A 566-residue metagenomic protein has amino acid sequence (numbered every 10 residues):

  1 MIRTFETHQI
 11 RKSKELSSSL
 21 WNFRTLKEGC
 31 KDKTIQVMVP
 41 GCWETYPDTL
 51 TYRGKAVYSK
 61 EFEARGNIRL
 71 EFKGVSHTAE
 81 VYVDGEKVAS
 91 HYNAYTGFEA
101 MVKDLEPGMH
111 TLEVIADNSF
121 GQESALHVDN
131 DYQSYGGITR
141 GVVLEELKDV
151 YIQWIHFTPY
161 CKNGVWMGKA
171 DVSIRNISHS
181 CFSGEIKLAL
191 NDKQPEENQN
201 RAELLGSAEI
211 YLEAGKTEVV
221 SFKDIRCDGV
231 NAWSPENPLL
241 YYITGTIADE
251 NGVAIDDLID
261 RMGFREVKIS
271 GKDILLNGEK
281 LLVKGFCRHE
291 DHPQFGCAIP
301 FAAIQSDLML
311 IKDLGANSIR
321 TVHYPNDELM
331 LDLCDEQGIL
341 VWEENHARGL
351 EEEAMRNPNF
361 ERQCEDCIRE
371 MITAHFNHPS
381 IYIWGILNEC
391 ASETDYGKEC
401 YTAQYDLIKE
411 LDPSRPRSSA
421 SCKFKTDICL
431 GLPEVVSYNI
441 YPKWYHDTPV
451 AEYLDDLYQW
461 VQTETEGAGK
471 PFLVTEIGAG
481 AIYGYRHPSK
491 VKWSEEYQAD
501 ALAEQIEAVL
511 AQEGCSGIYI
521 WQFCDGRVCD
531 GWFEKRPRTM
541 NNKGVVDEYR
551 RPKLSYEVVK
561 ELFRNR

Functional and structural regions predicted by a protein language model:
M1-E44, I115, G121, P195-Q199: Accessory carbohydrate-binding/adhesion or oligomerization-edge regions at the termini of glycan-active proteins
R3-T7, E15, R24-E28, R53-W154 (+2 more regions): Accessory beta-strand-rich segments of carbohydrate-active enzymes
S13-T25, V75, S134-G137, Y382-W384 (+4 more regions): Substrate-binding clefts and catalytic carboxylate motifs of secreted carbohydrate-active enzymes
K55, P107, V165, E213-E218: Solvent-exposed, conformationally flexible loop/turn segments
I68, V81-V83, W166-I210: Beta-strand-rich binding/interaction modules
G97-K103, T217-I225: Exposed aromatic-hydrophobic patches
E99-V102, I115, E123-L126, Y132 (+8 more regions): Active-site mouth of glycoside hydrolases
R226-Y242: Short glycine/proline/serine/threonine-rich loop/turn segments at secondary-structure transition edges
